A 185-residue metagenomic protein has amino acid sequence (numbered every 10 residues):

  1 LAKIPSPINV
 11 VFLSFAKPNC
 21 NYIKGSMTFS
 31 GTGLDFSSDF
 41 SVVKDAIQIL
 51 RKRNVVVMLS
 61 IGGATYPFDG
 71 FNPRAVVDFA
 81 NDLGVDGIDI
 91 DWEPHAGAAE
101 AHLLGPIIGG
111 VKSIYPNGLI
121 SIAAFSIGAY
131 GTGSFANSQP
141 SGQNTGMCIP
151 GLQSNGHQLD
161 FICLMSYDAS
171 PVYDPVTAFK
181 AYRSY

Functional and structural regions predicted by a protein language model:
L1-Y185: Chitinase-like catalytic core of GlcNAc-active glycosidases
